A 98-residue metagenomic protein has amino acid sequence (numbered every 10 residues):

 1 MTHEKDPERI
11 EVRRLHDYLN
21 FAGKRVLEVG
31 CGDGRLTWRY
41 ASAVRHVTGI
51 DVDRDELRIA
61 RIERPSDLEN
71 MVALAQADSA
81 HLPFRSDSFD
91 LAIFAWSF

Functional and structural regions predicted by a protein language model:
K5-K24: Conserved alpha-helix/loop element of class I SAM-dependent methyltransferases that forms part of the SAM/SAH-binding
D6-I10, G30, L74: Short gly/ser/thr-rich secondary-structure transition/capping motifs
K24, R45, D90: Conserved acidic residues
L27, D33-H81: Class I SAM-dependent methyltransferase SAM/SAH-binding core
A80-L91: A short acidic, Gly/Pro-enriched loop at the edge of an enzyme's catalytic core that lines a small-molecule cofactor
D90-F98: A short SAM/SAH-binding and catalytic strip from SAM-dependent methyltransferases
